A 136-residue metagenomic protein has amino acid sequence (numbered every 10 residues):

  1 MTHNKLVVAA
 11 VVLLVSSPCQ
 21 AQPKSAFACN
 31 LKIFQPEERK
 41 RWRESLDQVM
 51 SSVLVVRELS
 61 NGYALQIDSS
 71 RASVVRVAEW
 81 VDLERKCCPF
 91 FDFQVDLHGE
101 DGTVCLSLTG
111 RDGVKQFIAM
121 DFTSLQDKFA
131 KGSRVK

Functional and structural regions predicted by a protein language model:
M1-V7: Bacterial N-terminal signal peptides that target proteins for export
V8-A9, C19: Cleavable N-terminal signal peptides
C19-N61, F90, T109-K136: Long, contiguous binding/interaction regions
Q66-R71, L106-G110: Short beta-strand-to-loop capping motifs
A72-A78, G113-I118: Short, conserved charged micro-motifs
V81, F90-D96: Amphipathic, hydrophobic secondary-structure cores in small proteins
Q94-C105, R134-K136: Short proline/glycine- and acidic-rich turn/helix-capping motifs at secondary-structure junctions
